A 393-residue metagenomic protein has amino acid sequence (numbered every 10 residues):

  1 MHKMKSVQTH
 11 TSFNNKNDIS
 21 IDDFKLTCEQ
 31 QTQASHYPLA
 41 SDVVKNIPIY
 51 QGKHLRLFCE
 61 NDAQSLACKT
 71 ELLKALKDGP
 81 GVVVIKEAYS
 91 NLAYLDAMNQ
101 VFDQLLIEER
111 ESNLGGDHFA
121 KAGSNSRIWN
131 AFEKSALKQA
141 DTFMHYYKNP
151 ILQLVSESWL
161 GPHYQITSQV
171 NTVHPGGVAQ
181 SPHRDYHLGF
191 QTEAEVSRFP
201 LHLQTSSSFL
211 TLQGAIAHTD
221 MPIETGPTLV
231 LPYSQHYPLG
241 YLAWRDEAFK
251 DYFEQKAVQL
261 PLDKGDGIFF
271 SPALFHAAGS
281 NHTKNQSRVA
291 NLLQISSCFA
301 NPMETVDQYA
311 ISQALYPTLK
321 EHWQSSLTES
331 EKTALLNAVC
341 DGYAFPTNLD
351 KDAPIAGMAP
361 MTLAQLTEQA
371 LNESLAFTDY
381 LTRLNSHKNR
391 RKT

Functional and structural regions predicted by a protein language model:
M1-L76, Y343-P346, A353-T393: Fe(II)/2-oxoglutarate
V7-I19, F58-E60, Q64, H218 (+3 more regions): Active-site environment of non-heme Fe oxygenases that use a 2-His-1-carboxylate facial triad
C28-E193: Non-heme Fe(II)-dependent double-stranded beta-helix
N91-A93, H174-P175, P222-E224, Y237-P238 (+2 more regions): Flexible loop/turn segments at secondary-structure boundaries
L154-V155, Q180-S181, L188-Y252, A257 (+1 more regions): Catalytic core of non-heme Fe(II) oxygenases with the double-stranded beta-helix
Q169-V170, G214-I216, N291, I295: A structural signal for short, well-ordered beta-strand segments
L242-T318: Catalytic core of Fe(II)/2-oxoglutarate
L292, F299-L375: C-terminal hydrophobic structural anchor segments that stabilize assembly/packing rather than catalytic chemistry
